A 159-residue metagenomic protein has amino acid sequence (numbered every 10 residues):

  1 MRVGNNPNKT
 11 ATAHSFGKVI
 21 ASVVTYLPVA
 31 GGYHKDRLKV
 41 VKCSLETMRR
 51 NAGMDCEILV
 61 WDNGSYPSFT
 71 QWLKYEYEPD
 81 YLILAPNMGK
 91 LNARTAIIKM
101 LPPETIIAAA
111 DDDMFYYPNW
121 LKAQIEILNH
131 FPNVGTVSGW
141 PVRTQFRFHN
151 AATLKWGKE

Functional and structural regions predicted by a protein language model:
M1-T47: N-proximal low-complexity "stem/linker" segments adjacent to membrane-targeting elements
K18-V19, M48-L59, P79-D80, T105: Short loop->beta transition adjacent to catalytic acidic/histidine clusters or analogous donor-positioning motifs
G53, W61-T70: A conserved acidic beta->alpha catalytic loop
T70, P103-E104, P118-N129: Short alpha-helix within the catalytic core of nucleotide-sugar-dependent glycosyltransferases
L73-M88: Conserved donor nucleotide-binding strand/loop of the catalytic core
T95-I106: Active-site nucleotide-sugar/metal-binding loop of Leloir-type enzymes
D111-F115: The conserved acidic donor/metal-binding loop of glycosyltransferases
L121-E159: Conserved catalytic core of nucleotide-sugar-dependent glycosyltransferases
